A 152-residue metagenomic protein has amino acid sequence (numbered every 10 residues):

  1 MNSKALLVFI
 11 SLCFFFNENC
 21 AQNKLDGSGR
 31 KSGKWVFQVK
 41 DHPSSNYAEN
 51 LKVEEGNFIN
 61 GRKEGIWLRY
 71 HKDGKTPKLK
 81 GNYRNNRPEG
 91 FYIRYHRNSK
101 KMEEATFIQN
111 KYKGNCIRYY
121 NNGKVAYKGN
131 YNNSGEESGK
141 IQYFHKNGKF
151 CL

Functional and structural regions predicted by a protein language model:
M1-N23: Bacterial Sec-dependent N-terminal signal peptides
F16-L152: Glycine/tyrosine- and acidic-biased, solvent-exposed loop/turn segments at the edges of beta-strands
